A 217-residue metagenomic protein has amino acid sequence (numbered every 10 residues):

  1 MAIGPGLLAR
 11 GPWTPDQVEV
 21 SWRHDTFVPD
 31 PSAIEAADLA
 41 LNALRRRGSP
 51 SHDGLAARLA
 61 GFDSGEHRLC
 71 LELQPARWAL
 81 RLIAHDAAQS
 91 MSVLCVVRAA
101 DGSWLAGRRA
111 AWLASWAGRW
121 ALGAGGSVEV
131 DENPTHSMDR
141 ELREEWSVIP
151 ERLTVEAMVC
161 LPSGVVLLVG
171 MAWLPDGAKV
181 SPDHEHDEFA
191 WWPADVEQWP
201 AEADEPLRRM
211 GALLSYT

Functional and structural regions predicted by a protein language model:
M1-W120, G126-R140, V148-A178, A212-T217: N-terminal leader/linker segments that precede catalytic domains of diphosphate-processing enzymes
G123, K179-A212: NUDIX/MutT-family hydrolases
